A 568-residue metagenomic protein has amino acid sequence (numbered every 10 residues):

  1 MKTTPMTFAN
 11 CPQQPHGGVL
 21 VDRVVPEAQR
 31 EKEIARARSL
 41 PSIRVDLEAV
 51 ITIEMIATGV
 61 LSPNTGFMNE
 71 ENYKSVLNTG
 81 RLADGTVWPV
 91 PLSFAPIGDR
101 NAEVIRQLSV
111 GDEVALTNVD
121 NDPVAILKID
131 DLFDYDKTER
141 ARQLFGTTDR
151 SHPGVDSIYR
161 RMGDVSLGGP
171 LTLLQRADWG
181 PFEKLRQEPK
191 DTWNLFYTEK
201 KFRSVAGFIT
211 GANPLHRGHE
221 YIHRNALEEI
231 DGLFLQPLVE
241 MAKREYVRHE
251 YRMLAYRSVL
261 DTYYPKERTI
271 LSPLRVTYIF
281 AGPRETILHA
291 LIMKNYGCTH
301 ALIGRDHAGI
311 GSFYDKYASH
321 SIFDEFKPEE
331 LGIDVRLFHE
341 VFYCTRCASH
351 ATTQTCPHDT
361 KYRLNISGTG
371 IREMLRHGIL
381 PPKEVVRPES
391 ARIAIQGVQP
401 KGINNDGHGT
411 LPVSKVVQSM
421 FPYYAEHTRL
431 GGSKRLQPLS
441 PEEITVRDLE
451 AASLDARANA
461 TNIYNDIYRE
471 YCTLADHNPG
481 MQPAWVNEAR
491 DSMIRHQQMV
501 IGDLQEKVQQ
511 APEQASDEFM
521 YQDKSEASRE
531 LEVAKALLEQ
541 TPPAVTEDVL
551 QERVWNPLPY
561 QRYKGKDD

Functional and structural regions predicted by a protein language model:
K2-G432: Active-site cores that bind ATP or allylic diphosphates and position pyrophosphate for catalysis
N465-H496: Acidic, low-complexity intrinsically disordered segments
D476-P483, E513-K524, P543: Charged, low-complexity interaction regions
D491, Q498, Q505-K507, A511-A515: Long, leucine- and charge-enriched amphipathic alpha-helices that form heptad-repeat coiled-coil/leucine-zipper-like
Q551-D568: Long, low-complexity, intrinsically disordered segments
